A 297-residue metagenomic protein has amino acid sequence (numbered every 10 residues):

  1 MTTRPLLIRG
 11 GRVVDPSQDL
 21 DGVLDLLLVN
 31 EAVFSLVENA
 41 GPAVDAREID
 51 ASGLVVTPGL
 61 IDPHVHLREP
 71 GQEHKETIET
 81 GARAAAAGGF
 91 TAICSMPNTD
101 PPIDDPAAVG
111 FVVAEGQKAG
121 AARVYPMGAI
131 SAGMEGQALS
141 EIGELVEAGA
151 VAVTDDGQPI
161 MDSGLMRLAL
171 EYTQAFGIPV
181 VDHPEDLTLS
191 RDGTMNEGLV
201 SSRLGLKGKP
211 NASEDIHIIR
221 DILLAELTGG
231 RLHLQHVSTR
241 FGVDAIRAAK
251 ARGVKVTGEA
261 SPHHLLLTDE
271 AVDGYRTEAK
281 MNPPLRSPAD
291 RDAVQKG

Functional and structural regions predicted by a protein language model:
M1-A43: N-terminal metal-binding scaffold of metallo-dependent hydrolase/deaminase domains
G11, E31, G53, H64 (+7 more regions): Divalent metal-coordination and catalytic microenvironments
A40-V56: Active-site metal-binding motif and surrounding structural segment of the metallo-beta-lactamase
A51-G116: Metal-associated gating/positioning segment near the N- to mid-region
P63-E76, T99, Y125-A138, L206-A212 (+1 more regions): Active-site mouth loops of central-metabolism enzymes
H74-A82, M134-E144, R220: Short, acidic/polar
P106-R123, E171-D182: Alpha-helix-loop-beta-strand connector modules within alpha/beta enzyme cores
L139-G297: Histidine/acidic residue-rich metal-binding segments in metalloenzymes
